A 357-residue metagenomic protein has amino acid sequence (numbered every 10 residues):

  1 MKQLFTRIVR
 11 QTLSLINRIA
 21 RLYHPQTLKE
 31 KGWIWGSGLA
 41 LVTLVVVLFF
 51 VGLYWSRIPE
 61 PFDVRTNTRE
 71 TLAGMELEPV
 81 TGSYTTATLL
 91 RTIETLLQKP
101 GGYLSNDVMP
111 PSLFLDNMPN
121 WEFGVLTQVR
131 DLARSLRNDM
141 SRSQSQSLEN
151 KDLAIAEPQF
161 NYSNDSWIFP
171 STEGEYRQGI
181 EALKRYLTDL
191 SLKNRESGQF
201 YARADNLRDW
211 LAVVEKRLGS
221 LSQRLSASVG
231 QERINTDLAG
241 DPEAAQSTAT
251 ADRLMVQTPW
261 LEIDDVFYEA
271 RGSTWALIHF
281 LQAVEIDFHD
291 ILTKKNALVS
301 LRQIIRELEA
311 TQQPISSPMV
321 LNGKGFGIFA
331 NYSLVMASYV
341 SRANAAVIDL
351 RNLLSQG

Functional and structural regions predicted by a protein language model:
M1-I19: N-terminal intrinsically disordered, acidic low-complexity segments at the extreme N-terminus
N17-K29: Juxtamembrane low-complexity tails/linkers enriched in Ser/Thr-Pro and polybasic
S37-F50: Hydrophobic membrane-insertion alpha-helices, especially the h-region of bacterial N-terminal signal peptides
F49-D63: Hydrophobic single-pass membrane-insertion segments
R57, V64-E70, D265-Y268, T274-G357: A cross-kingdom marker for long, charged
R65-E175: N-terminal Sec/ER secretory leader and immediately downstream segment of secreted/extracellular precursors
D107-N117, S163-P170, L254-D264, S317-V335: A cross-kingdom feature marking solvent-exposed beta-strand/loop segments within repeated, beta-rich binding/scaffold
Y176-I305, Q312: Extended amphipathic alpha-helical interaction segments
